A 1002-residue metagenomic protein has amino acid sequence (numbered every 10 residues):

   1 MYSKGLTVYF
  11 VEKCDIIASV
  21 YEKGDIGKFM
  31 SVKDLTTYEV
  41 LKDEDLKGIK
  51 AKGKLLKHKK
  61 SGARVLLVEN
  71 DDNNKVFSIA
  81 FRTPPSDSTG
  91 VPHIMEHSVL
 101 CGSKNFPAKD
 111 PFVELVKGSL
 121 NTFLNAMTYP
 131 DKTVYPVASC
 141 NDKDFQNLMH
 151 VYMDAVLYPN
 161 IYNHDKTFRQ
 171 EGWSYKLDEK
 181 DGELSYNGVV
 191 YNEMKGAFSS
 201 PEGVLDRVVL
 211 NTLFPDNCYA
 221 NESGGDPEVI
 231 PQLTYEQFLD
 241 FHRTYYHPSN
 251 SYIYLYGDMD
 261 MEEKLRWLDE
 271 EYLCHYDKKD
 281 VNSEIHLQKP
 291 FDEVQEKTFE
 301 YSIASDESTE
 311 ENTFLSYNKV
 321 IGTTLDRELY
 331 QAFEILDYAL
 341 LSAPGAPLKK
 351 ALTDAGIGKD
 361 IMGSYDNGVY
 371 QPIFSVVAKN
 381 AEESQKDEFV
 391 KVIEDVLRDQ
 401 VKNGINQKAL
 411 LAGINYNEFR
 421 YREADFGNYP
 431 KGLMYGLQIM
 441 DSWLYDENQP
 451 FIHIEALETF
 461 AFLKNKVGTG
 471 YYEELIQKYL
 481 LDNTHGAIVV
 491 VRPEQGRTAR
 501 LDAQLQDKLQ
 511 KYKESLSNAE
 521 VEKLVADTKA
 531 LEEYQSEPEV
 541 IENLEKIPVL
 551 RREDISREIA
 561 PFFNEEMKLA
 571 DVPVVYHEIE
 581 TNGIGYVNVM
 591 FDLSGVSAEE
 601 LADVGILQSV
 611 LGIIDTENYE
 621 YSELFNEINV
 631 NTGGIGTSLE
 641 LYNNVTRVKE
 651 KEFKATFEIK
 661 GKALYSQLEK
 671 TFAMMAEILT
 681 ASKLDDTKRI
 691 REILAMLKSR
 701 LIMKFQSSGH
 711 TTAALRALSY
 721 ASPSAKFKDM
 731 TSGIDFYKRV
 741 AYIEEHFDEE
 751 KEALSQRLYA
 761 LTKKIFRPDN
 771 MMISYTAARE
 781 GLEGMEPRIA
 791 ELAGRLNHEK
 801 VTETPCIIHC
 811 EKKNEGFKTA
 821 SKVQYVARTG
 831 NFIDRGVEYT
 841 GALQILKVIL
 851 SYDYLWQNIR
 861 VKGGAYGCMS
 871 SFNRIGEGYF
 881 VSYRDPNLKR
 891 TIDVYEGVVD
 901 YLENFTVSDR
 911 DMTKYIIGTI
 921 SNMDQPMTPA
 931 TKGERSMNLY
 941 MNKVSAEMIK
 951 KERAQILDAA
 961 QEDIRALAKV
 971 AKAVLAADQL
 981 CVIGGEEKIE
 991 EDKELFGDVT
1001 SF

Functional and structural regions predicted by a protein language model:
Y2-E22, I26-K28: Short, positively charged and aromatic/hydrophobic N-terminal segments
G24-S78, D292: Non-catalytic terminal extensions that flank enzyme cores
E69-D71, S78-A80, Y191, K195-S199 (+10 more regions): His/Glu-based metal-binding/catalytic segments typifying zinc-dependent metallopeptidases
N74-P84, D110-Y158, D165-K176, G203-E228 (+12 more regions): M16 family metallopeptidases and their MPP-like homologs
T89-C101, Q608-S609: Active-site recognition of the HExxH zinc-binding catalytic motif
K180-D181, S185-K195, G203-F238, H242-P248 (+4 more regions): Hydrophobic, small-residue-rich alpha-helical packing segments that form membrane-like cores
N187, L239-E271, L754-I789: Non-catalytic, conformational "gating/processing" segments within enzyme and secreted inhibitor domains
A461, E474-P561, I702, T711 (+5 more regions): Long, compositionally biased intrinsically disordered regions
